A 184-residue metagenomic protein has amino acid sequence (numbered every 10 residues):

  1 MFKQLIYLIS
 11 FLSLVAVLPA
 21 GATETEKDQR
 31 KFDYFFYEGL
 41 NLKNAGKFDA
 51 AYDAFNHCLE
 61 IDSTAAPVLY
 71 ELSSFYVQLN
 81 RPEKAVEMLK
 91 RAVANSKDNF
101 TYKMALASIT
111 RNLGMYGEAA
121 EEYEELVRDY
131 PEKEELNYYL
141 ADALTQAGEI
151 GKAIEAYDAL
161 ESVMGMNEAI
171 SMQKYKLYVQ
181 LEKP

Functional and structural regions predicted by a protein language model:
R30-I61, S108: Alpha-helical segment of the N-proximal tetratricopeptide repeat
N44-A45, Q78-L79, N112-L113, Q146-A147 (+1 more regions): Register position in tetratricopeptide repeats
H57-C58, R91-A92, E125-L126, A159-L160: Canonical positions in the second alpha-helix
E71, A105-S108, Y139, Q173: Canonical tetratricopeptide repeat
